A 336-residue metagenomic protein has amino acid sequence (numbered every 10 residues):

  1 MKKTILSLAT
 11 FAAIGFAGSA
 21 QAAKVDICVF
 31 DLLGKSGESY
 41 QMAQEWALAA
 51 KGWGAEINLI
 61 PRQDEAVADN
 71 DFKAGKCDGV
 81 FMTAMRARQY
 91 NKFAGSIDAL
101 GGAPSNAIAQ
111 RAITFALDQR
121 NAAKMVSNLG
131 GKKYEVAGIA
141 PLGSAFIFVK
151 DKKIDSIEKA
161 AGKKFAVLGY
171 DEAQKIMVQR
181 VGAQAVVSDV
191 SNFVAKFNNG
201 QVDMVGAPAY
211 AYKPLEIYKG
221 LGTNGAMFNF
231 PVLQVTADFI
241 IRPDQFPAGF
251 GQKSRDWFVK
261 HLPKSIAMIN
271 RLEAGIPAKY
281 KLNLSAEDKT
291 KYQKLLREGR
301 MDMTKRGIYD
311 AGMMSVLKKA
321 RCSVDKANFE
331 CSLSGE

Functional and structural regions predicted by a protein language model:
M1-T4: Positively charged n-region of N-terminal signal peptides that target proteins for export
S7-G15: Bacterial N-terminal signal peptides
F16-A22: Sec/Tat signal peptide C-region and signal peptidase I cleavage site
A23-W53, K133-N199, D203: Bilobed "Venus flytrap"/periplasmic-binding protein-like clamshell domains and structurally analogous long
I27-R111: Extracytoplasmic small-molecule ligand-binding "clamshell" domains of the periplasmic binding protein/Venus flytrap
K73, T83-R180, I217, P231-E336: Contiguous mixed-secondary-structure segments that line small-molecule binding/active-site clefts of soluble domains
C77-T83, V186-V187, D203-A209: Paired acidic/hydrophobic, glycine-rich loop segments that form the ligand-binding mouth/hinge of periplasmic-binding
A84-A94, V194-N199, G206-N229: A ligand-binding cleft/hinge motif common to bilobed small-molecule-binding domains
